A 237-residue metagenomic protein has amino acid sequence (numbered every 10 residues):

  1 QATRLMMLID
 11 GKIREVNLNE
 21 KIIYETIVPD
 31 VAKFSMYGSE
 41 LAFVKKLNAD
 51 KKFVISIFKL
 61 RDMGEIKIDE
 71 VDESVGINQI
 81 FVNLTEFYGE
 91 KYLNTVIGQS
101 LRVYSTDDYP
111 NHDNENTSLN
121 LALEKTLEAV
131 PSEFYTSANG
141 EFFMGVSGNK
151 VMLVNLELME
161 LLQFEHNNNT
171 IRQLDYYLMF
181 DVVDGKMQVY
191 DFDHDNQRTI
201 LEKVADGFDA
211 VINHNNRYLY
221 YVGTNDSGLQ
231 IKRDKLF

Functional and structural regions predicted by a protein language model:
Q1, I27-E40, S74-E86, A122-A138 (+2 more regions): Repeated scaffold domains used in trafficking and secretory/extracellular systems, primarily beta-propellers
Q1-A2, I13: N-terminal "mature head" segments of proteins
T3-R4, E90-Y92, E141-F142, Y177-L178: Structural hallmark of WD40 beta-propellers
M6-I9, L18, K33-K45, E90: Secretory/export targeting leaders with adjacent low-complexity proregions
M7, A42-V44, L93-T95, M144-G145 (+2 more regions): Residue position within the beta-strands of beta-propeller blades
L8-I27, D50-V75, G98-E128, V146-E165 (+2 more regions): Surface-exposed loop/turn elements that mediate protein-protein interactions on large endomembrane-trafficking
Y88-R102: Charge-rich, low-complexity intrinsically disordered segments
G207-F237: Blade-level signature of beta-propeller repeat domains, shared across WD40, Kelch, NHL, RCC1 and BNR/Asp-box propellers
